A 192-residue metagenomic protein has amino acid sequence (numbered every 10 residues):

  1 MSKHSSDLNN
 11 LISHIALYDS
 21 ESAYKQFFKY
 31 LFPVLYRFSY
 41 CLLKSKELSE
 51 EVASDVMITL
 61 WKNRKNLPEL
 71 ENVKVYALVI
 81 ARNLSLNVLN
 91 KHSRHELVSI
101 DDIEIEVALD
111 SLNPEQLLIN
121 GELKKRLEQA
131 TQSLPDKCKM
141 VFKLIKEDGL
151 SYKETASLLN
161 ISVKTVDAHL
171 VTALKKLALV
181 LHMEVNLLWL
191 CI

Functional and structural regions predicted by a protein language model:
M1-P33: N-terminal module of bacterial RNA polymerase sigma factors
S2-H4, L158, L174-I192: C-terminal edge and immediately downstream basic/flexible tail or linker adjoining helix-turn-helix-like DNA-binding
S5-L8, H95-L117: Internal acidic/polar
L17, M57-N72, K91-H92: Sigma70-family region 2
F28-K46, N63, T131: Amphipathic, Lys/Arg- and hydrophobic-enriched alpha-helical face
E51-I58, E71-N83: Structural recognition of an alpha-helix C-terminal capping motif at a helix-to-coil junction
K65, V79-V98: Arg/Lys-rich amphipathic alpha helix in sigma70-family domain 2
Q129-Q132, D136, M140, L144 (+1 more regions): Helix-turn-helix DNA-binding module
